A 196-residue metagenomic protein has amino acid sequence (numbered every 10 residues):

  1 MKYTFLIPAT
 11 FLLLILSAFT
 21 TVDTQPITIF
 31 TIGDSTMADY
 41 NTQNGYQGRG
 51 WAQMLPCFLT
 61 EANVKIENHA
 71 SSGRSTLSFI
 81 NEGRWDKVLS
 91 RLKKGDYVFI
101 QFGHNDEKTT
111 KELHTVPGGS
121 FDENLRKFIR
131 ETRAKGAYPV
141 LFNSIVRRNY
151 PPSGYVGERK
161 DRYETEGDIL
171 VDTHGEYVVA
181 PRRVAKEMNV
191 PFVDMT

Functional and structural regions predicted by a protein language model:
Y3-T4, P8, I15-P26: Bacterial Sec-dependent signal peptides at the C-terminal "C-region" and cleavage site
T20-A70, D86-K94: Serine-esterase "nucleophile elbow" of acetyl-processing enzymes
S35, S75, N105: Gly/Ser/Thr-rich beta-alpha loop segments that engage phosphate groups in nucleotides
T42, S78, T109-K111: Short, function-defining helix-loop hinge/capping sites that tune catalysis or transport
A70-G73, I145-V146: Short, solvent-exposed turn/loop segments enriched in Gly/Ser/Thr/Pro and often Arg
S75-G83: Structural motif
G83-T196: Alpha-helical cap/lid subdomain in secreted, periplasmic, or secretory-pathway luminal O-acyl-processing enzymes
